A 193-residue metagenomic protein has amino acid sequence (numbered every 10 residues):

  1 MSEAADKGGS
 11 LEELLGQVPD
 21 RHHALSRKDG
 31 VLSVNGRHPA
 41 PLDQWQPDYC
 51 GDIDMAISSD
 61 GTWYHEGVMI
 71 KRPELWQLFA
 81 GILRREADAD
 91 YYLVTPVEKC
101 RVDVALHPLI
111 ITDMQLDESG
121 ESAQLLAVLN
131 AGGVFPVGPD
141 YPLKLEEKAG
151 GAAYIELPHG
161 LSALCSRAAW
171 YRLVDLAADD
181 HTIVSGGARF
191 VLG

Functional and structural regions predicted by a protein language model:
M1-G193: Long, non-globular segments of proteins
